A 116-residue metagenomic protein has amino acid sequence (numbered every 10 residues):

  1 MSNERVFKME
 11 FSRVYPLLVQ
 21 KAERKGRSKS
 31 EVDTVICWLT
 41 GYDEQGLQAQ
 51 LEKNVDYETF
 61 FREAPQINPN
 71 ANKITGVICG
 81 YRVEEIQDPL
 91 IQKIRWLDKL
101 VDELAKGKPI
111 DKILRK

Functional and structural regions predicted by a protein language model:
M1-K116: A charge-rich, low-complexity, intrinsically flexible signal that marks solvent-exposed coils, linkers, repeats
